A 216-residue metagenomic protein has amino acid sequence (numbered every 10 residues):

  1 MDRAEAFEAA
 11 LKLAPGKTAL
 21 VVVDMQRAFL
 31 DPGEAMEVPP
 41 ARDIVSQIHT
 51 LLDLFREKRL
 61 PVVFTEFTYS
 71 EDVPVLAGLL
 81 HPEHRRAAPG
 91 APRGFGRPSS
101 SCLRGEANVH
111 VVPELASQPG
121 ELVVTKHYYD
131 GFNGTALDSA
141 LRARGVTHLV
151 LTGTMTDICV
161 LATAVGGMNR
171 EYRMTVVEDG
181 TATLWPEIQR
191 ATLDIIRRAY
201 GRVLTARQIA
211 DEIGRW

Functional and structural regions predicted by a protein language model:
M1-Q118, Y200, E212-W216: Active-site acidic carboxylates
E57-L60, G145, E171: Glycine-centered short loops/turns at secondary-structure junctions
L79-E83, M168-N169, T192-I195: Short, hinge-like loop/turn segments at secondary-structure boundaries
S101-V150: Internal catalytic-core helix/loop-beta-alpha segment that presents or stabilizes conserved functional determinants
V124, R202-I209: Short acidic-hydrophobic, aromatic-tinged amphipathic segments that line or gate anion-handling sites
H148-T154, E171-P186: A short glycine-rich beta-strand->turn/loop micro-motif centered on a GG-aromatic cluster
T156-T163: Short glycine/serine/threonine-rich phosphate/pyrophosphate-binding segments that cradle anionic phosphate groups
T163-V165, T183-R197: Active-site-proximal loop->helix
